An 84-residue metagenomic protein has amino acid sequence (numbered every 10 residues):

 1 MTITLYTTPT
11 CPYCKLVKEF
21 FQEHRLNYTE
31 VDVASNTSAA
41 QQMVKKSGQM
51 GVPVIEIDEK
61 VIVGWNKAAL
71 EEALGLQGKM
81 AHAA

Functional and structural regions predicted by a protein language model:
M1-H24: Local sequence-structure signature of Cys/Sec-based thiol-disulfide redox active-site neighborhoods
T8, N36, K67: ATP/adenylate-binding site constellation spanning eukaryotic-like Ser/Thr protein kinases, ABC-transporter
P12, S38, A69: Short alpha-helical
N27-A39, M50: Thiol-based oxidoreductase modules, predominantly thioredoxin-like and allied folds used for disulfide exchange
K45-G48: Major-groove DNA-recognition helix of helix-turn-helix-type DNA-binding domains
P53-I62: A short, hydrophobic beta-strand/beta-hairpin element that forms part of a small beta-sheet core
L70-A84: Thiol-/selenol-based redox modules, centered on thioredoxin-like and closely related oxidoreductase domains
